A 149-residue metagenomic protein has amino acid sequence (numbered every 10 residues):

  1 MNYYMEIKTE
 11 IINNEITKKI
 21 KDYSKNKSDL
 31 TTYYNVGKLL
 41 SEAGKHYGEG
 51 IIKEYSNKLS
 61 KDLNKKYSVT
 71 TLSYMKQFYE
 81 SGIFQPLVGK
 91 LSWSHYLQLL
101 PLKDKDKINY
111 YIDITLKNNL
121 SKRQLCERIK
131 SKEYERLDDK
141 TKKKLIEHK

Functional and structural regions predicted by a protein language model:
M1-K149: Basic, low-complexity intrinsically disordered segments
